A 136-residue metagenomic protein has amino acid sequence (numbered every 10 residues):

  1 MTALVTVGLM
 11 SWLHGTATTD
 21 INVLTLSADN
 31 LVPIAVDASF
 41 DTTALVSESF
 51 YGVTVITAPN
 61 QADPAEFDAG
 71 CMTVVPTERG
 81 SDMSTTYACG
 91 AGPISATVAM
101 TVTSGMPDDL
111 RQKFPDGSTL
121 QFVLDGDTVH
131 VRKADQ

Functional and structural regions predicted by a protein language model:
M1-V7: Internal signal-anchor transmembrane helix that establishes type II topology
T6, I34, S81-M83: Generic detection of intrinsically disordered/low-complexity segments and helix-coil linkers/edges
L9-P76: Extracytoplasmic low-complexity, Pro/Thr/Ser/Ala/Gly-rich segments that lie immediately after a secretion/anchoring
G70-Q136: Extracytosolic low-complexity repeat regions of secreted or lipid-anchored proteins
